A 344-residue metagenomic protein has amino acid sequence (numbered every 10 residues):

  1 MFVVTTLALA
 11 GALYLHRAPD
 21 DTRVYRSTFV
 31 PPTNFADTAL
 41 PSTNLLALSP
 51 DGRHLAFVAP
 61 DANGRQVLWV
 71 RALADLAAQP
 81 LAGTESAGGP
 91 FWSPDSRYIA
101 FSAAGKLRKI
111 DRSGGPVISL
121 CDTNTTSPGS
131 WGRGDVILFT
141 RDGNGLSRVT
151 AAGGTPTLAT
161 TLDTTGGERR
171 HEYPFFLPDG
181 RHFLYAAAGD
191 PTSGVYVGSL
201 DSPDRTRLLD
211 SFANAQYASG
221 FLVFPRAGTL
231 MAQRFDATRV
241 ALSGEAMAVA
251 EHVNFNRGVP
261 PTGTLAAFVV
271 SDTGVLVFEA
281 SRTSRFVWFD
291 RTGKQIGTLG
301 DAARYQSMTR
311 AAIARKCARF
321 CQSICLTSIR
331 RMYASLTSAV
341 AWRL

Functional and structural regions predicted by a protein language model:
M1-L344: Acidic, proline/glycine-rich low-complexity intrinsically disordered segments
